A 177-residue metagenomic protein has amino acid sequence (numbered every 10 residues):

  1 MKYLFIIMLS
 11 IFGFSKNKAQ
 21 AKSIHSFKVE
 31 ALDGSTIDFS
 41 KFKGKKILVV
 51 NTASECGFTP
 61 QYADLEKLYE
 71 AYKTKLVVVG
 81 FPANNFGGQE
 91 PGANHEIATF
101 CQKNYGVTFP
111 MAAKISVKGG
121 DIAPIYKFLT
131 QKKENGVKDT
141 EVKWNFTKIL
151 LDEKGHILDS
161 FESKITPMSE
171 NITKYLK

Functional and structural regions predicted by a protein language model:
M1-K22: Bacterial Sec-dependent N-terminal signal peptides
N17-S40, A123-P124: N-terminal "domain-start" segment that seeds a small globular fold
A31, N51-E55: Amphipathic alpha-helical repeat scaffolds
K43-K46, E55, T59-N84, Q102-Y105: Conserved helix-turn-beta segment immediately C-terminal to the redox Cys motif in thioredoxin-like folds
I47-V50, V77-F81, P110-A113, L150: Structural recognition of the beta-strand scaffold that forms the well-ordered cores of secreted hydrolase catalytic
H95-W144: Short, internal strand/loop/helix patches that form the active-site neighborhood or redox-interaction surface
P124-K127, Q131-K177: Thiol-/selenol-based redox modules, centered on thioredoxin-like and closely related oxidoreductase domains
